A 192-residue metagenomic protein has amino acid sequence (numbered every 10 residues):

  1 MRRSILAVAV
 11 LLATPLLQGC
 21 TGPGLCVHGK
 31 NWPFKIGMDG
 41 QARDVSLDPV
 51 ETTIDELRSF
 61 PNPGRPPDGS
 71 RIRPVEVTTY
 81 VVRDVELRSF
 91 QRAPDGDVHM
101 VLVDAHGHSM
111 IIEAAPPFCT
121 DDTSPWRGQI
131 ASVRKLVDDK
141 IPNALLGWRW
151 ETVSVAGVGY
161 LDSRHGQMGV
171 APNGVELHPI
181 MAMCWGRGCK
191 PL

Functional and structural regions predicted by a protein language model:
M1-S4: Positively charged n-region of N-terminal signal peptides that target proteins for export
A7-Q18: Bacterial N-terminal signal peptides
C20-L192: OB-fold and OB-like single-stranded nucleic-acid-recognition modules and their adjacent interaction interfaces
